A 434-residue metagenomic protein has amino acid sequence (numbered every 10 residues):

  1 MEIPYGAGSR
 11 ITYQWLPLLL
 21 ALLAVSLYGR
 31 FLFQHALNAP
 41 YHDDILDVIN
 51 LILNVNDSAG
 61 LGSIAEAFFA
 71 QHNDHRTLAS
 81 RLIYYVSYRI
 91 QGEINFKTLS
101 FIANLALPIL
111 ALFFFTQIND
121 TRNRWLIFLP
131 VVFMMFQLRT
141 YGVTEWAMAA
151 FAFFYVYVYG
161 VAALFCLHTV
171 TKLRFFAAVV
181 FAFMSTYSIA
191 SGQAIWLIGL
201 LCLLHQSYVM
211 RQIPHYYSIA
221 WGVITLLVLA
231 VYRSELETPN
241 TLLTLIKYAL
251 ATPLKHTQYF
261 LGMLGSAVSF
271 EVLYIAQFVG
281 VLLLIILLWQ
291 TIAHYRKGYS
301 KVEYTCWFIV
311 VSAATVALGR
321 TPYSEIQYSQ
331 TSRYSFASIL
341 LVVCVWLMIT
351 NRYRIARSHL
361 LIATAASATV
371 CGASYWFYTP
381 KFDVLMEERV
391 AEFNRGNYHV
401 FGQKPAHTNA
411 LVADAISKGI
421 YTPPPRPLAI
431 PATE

Functional and structural regions predicted by a protein language model:
P4-G8, T12-F128, V170-L173, S191 (+5 more regions): Intrinsically disordered, polar/acidic, low-complexity terminal segments
A24, F128-M135, V180, G222-L226 (+1 more regions): Transmembrane alpha-helix segments characteristic of polytopic inner-membrane glycan-assembly/cell-envelope
D43, R122-V170, Y187-G192, I309-I349: Membrane-interface micro-motifs in multi-pass membrane enzymes
S87-I90, T116, F136-W146, A230-N240 (+3 more regions): Juxtamembrane "helix-exit" motif on the non-cytosolic side of transmembrane helices
I109, Y157-H168, W196-G199, G262 (+3 more regions): Hydrophobic cores of alpha-helical transmembrane segments in multi-pass inner/ER membrane proteins, independent
R174-C202: Membrane-interface alpha helices of multi-pass inner-membrane proteins
F181, A313-E392: Active-site/pore-lining binding-face segments in mid-to-C-terminal subdomains
L250, L254-L264, T321-Y328: Membrane-interface interhelical loops and short amphipathic "cap" helices that link adjacent transmembrane segments
